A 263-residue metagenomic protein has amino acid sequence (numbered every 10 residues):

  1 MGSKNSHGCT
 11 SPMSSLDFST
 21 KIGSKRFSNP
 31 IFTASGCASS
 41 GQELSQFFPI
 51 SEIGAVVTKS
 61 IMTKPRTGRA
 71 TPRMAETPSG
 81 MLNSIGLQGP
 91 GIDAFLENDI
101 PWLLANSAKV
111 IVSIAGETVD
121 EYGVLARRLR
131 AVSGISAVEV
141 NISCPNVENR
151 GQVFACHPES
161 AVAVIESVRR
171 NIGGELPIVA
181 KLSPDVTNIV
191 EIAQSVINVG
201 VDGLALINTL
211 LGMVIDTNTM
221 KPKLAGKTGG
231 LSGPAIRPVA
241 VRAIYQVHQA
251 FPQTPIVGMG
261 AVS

Functional and structural regions predicted by a protein language model:
K4-V110, A115-E117: N-terminal capping/small domains of soluble enzymes
R26-F32, N106-I111, N171-S183, Q249-M259: Short beta-strand/loop segments at the ligand-binding rim of alpha/beta enzyme cores
C37-A38, S113-G116, L182-N188, T254-S263: Glycine-rich beta-to-alpha transition loops that act as phosphate-gripper elements at the mouths of alpha/beta enzyme
Q42-F47, Y122-L129, V186-V199, Q249-F251 (+1 more regions): Catalytic cores of alpha/beta
L44, I92, L96-I100, Y122-R127 (+3 more regions): Generic structural signal for well-ordered alpha-helices, preferentially at hydrophobic/aromatic core positions
G54-R69, I135-C144, D202-L210: Non-cysteine beta-strand/loop elements that form the S-adenosyl-L-methionine
M81-L82, P145-E159, I192-T254: Glycine/Thr-rich beta-alpha phosphate-binding loop at enzyme active sites
A126-E175, A180-S183: Metal-dependent enolase-superfamily TIM-barrel catalytic cores that perform enediolate-based chemistry
